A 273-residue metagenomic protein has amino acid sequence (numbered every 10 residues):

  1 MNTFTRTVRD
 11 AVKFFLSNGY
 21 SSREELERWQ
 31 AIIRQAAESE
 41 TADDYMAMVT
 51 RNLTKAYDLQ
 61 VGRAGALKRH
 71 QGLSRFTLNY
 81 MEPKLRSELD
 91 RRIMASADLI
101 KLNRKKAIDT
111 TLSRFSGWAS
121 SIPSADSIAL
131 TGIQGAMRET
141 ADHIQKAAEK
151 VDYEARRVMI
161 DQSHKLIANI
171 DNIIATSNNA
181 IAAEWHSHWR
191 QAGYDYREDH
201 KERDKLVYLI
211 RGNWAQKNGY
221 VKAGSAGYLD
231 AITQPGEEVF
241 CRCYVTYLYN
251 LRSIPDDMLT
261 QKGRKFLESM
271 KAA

Functional and structural regions predicted by a protein language model:
M1-V158, Q162-S163, D230-T233, Y247-A273: N-terminal leader/targeting and assembly helices and adjacent pre-domain segments
K150-I254, M258: Acidic, glycine-rich two-metal-ion catalytic cores of nucleic acid-processing enzymes
